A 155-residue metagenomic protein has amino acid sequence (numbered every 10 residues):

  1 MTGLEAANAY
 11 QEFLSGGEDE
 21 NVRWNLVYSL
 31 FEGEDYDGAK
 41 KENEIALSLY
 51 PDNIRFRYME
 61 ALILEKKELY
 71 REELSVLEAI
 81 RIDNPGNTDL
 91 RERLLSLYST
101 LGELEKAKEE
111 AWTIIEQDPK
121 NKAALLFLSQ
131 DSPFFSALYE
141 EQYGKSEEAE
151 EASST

Functional and structural regions predicted by a protein language model:
T2-G3, Y36, Y70, L104 (+1 more regions): TPR-repeat structural position
E5-A6, A39, E73, A107 (+1 more regions): Single-residue signature of alpha-solenoid repeat helices
E12-F13, I45-A46, A79-I80, T113-I114: Canonical positions in the second alpha-helix
G17-E18, P51, P85, P119: Short coil turns that delineate tetratricopeptide repeat
E32, K66-K67, T100-L101, Q130 (+1 more regions): Register position in tetratricopeptide repeats
